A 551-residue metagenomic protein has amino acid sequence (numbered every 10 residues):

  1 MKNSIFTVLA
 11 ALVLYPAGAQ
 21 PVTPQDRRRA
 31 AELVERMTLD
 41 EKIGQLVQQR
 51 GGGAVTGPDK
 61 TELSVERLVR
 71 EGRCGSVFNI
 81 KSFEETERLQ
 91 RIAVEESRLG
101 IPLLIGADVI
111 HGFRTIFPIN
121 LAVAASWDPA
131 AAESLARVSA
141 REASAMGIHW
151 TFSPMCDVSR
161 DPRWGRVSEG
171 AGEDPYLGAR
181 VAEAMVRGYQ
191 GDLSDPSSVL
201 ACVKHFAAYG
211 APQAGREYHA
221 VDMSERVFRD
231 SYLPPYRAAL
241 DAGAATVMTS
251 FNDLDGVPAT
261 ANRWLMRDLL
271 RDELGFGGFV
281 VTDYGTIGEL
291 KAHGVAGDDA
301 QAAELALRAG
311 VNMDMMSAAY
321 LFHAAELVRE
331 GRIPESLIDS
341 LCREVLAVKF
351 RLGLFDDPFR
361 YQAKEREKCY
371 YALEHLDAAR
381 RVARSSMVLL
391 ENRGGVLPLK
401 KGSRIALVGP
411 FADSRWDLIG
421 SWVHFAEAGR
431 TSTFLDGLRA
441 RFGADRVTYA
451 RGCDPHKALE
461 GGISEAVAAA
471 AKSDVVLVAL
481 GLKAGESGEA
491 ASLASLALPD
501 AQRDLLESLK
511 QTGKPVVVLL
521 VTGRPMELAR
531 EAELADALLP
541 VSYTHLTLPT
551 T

Functional and structural regions predicted by a protein language model:
K2-V8: Sec-dependent signal peptide recognition, specifically the positively charged N-region followed immediately by
V8-L9, R332: Generic low-polarity alpha-helical segments
A10-G18: Hydrophobic h-region of N-terminal signal peptides that target proteins for export in Gram-negative bacteria
G18-L546: Glycoside hydrolase catalytic-domain context in secreted enzymes
T547-T551: A short, hydrophobic C-terminal helix/tail in secreted or cell-surface proteins
